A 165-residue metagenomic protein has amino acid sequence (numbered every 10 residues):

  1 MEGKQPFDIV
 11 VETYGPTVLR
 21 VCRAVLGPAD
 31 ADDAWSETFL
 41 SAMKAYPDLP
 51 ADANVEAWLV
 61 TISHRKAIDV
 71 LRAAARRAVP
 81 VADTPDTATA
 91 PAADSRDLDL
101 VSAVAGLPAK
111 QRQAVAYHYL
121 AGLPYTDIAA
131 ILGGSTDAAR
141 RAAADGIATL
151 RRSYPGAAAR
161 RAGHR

Functional and structural regions predicted by a protein language model:
M1-R20, M43, R112: A short, charge-rich alpha-helical start-of-domain segment used by transcription regulators
V11, L19, P28-A45: Conserved RNAP core-binding helix
G15, L19, F39, P108 (+2 more regions): C-terminal flanking helix
S36-M43, A53-A73, A143, I147: Σ70-family region 2.3-2.4 aromatic/basic alpha-helix that recognizes the −10 promoter and nucleates DNA melting
D48-A51, T61-A82, A93, R152 (+1 more regions): Arg/Lys-rich amphipathic alpha helix in sigma70-family domain 2
H64, I68, L132-A159: DNA-recognition helix of helix-turn-helix
D69, R76-V104, P124-Y125: Internal acidic/polar
A114-H118: A short pre-motif secondary-structure segment
